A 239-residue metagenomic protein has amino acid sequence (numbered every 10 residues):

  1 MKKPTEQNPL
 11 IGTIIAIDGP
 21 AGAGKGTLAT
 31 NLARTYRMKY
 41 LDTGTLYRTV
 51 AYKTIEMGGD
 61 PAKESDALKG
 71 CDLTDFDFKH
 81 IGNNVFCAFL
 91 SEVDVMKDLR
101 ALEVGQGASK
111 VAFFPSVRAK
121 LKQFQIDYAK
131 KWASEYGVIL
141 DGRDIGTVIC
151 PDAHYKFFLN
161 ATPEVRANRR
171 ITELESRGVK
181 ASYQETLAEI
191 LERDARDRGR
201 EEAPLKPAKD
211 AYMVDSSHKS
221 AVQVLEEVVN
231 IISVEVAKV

Functional and structural regions predicted by a protein language model:
K2-N8, F89-L99, G105, I171-V179 (+1 more regions): NTP-dependent small-molecule kinase module
I17: Hydrophobic anchor at the beta1->P-loop junction of P-loop NTPases
A21: The conserved Walker
K25: Conserved lysine of the Walker
L28: Hydrophobic positions on the alpha1 helix immediately C-terminal to the Walker A/P-loop
R34-A101: N-terminal phosphate/diphosphate-binding loop that engages ATP/GTP or pyrophosphate donors across diverse enzyme folds
H80, Q125, A129-A133, G142-D152 (+1 more regions): Small-molecule kinase domains that catalyze NTP-dependent phosphoryl transfer to phosphate-bearing small molecules
M96-R177: ATP-dependent NMP and nucleoside kinases share a basic, alpha-helical "lid"
